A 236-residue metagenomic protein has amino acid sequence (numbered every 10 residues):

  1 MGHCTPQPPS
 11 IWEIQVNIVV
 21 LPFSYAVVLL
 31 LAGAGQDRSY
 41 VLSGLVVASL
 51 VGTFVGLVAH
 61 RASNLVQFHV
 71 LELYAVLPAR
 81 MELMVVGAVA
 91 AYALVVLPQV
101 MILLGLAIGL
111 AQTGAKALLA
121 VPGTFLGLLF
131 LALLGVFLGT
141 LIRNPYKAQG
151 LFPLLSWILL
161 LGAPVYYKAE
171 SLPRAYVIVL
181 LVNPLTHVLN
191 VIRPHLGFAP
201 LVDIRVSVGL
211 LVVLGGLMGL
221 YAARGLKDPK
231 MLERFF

Functional and structural regions predicted by a protein language model:
M1-L118, P122-F137, I142-N190, H195-F236: Hydrophobic transmembrane alpha-helices and immediately adjacent juxtamembrane helices of multi-pass inner-membrane
